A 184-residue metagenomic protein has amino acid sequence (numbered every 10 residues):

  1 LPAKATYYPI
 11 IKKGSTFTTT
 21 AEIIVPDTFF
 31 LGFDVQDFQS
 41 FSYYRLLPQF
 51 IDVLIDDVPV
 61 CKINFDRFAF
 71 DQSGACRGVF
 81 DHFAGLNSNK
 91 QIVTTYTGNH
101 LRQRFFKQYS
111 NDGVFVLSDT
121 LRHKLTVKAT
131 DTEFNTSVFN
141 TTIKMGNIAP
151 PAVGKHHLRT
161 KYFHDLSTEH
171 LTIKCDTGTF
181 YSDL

Functional and structural regions predicted by a protein language model:
L1: Conserved, short, structured surface segments that act as functional micro-motifs
Y7-G146: Long, low-complexity serine/threonine/glycine- and acidic-rich segments characteristic of extracellular
M145-V153: Extracellular interdomain linker/stem segments of modular secreted and single-pass surface proteins
G154-L184: Self-processing/autoproteolytic domain segments and adjacent N-terminal interaction modules in large, modular
